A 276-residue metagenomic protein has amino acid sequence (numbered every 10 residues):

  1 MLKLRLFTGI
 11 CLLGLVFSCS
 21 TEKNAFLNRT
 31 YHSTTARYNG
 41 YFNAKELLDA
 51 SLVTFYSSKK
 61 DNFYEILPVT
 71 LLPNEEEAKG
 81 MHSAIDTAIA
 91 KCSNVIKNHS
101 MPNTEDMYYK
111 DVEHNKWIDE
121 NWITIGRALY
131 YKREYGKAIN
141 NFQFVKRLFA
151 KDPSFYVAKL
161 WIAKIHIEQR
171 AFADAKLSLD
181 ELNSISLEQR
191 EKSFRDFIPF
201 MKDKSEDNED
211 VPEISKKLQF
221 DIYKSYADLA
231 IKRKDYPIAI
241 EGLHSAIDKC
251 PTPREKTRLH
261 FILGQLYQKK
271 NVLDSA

Functional and structural regions predicted by a protein language model:
M1-T8: Bacterial N-terminal signal peptides that target proteins for export
L2, C19-A276: Acidic, polar-rich low-complexity tracts and alpha-helical solenoid repeat scaffolds
